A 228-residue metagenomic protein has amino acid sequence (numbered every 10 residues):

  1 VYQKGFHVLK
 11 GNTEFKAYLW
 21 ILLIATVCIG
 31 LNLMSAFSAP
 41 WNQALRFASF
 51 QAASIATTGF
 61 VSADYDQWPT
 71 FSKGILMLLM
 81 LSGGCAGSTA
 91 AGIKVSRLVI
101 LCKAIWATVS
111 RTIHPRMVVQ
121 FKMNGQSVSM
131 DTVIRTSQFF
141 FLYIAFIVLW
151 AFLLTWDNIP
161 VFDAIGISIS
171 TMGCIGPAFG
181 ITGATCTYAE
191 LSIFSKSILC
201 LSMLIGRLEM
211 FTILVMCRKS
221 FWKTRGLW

Functional and structural regions predicted by a protein language model:
V1-W228: Membrane-proximal intracellular helices of multi-pass ion channels
